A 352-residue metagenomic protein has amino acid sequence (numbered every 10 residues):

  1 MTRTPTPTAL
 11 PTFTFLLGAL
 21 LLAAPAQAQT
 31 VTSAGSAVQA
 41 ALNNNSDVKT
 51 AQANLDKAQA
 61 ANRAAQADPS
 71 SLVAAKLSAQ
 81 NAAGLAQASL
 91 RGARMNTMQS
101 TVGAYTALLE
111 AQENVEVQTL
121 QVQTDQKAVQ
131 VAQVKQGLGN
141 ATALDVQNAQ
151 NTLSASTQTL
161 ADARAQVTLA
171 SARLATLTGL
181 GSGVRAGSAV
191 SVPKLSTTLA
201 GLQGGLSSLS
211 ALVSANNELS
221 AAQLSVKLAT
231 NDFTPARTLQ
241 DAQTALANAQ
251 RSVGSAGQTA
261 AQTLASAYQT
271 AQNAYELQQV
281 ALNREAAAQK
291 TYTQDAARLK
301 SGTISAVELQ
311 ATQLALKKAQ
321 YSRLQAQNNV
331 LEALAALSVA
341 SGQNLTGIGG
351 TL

Functional and structural regions predicted by a protein language model:
M1-Q27: Gram-negative bacterial Sec-dependent N-terminal signal peptides
R3, Q27, V31, G35-V38 (+4 more regions): Acidic, low-complexity, intrinsically disordered peripheral segments
V31-T32, Q87-Q99, V253-A261: Short, charge-rich amphipathic alpha-helices with coiled-coil/heptad character
A34-P69: N-terminal targeting signals for Sec/Tat export/insertion, comprising classic cleavable signal peptides
A37-L42, L180-A247, R251, T259 (+1 more regions): Amphipathic alpha-helical coiled-coil scaffold segments and their short linker/junction regions
A60, A64, D68, L72-V73 (+9 more regions): Periplasmic alpha-helical coiled-coil/stalk elements that build and connect Gram-negative outer-membrane
A260, A267, G302-A306: Alpha-helical heptad-repeat coiled-coil segments that mediate oligomerization/polymerization in large
S305-K317, G347-L352: Short histidine
